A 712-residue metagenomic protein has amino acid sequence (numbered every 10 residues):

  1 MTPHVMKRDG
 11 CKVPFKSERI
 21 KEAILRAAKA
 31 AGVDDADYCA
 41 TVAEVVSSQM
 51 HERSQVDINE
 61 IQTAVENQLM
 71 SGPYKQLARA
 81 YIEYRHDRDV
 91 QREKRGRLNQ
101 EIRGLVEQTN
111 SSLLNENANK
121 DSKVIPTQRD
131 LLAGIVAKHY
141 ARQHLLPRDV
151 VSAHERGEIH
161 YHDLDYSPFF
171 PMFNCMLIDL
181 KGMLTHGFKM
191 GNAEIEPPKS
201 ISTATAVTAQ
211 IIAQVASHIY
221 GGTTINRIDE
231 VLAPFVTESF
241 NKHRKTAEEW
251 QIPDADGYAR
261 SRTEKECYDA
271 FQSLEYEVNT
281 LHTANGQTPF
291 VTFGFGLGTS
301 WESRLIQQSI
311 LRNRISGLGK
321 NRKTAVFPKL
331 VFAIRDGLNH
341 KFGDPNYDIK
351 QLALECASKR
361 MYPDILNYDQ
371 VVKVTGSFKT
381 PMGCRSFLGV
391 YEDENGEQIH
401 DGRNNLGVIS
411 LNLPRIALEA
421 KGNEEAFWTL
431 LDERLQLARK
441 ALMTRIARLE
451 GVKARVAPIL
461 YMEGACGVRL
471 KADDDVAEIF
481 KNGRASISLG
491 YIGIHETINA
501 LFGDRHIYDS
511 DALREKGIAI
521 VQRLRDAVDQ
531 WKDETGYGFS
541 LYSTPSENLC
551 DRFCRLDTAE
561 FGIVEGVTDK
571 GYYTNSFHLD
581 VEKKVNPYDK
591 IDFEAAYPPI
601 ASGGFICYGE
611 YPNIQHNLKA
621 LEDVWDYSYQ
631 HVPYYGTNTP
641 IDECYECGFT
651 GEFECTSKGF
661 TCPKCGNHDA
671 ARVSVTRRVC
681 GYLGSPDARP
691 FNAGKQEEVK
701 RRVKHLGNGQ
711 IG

Functional and structural regions predicted by a protein language model:
M1-Q108, Q696-R702: Charged, amphipathic alpha-helical regulatory modules used for macromolecular assembly or allosteric control
R19, A23, A64, I306-N313 (+1 more regions): Alpha-helical scaffold elements adjacent to nucleotide-binding pockets in ATP/GTP-utilizing enzyme cores
A28, F271, E275, A500 (+1 more regions): Metallocofactor- and cofactor-centric catalytic cores in central/energy metabolism, strongly enriched
Q91, L98-G483, D504, S510-H668: Conserved catalytic cores of very large enzyme subunits
I219-R227, G402-L406, K481-T497, A670-R689: Conserved phosphate/anionic-ligand binding catalytic regions in large, soluble enzymes, centered on
E496-D504: Well-ordered alpha-helical scaffold segments within catalytic/enzyme domains
D642-G712: Intrinsic, low-complexity terminal and presequence regions
